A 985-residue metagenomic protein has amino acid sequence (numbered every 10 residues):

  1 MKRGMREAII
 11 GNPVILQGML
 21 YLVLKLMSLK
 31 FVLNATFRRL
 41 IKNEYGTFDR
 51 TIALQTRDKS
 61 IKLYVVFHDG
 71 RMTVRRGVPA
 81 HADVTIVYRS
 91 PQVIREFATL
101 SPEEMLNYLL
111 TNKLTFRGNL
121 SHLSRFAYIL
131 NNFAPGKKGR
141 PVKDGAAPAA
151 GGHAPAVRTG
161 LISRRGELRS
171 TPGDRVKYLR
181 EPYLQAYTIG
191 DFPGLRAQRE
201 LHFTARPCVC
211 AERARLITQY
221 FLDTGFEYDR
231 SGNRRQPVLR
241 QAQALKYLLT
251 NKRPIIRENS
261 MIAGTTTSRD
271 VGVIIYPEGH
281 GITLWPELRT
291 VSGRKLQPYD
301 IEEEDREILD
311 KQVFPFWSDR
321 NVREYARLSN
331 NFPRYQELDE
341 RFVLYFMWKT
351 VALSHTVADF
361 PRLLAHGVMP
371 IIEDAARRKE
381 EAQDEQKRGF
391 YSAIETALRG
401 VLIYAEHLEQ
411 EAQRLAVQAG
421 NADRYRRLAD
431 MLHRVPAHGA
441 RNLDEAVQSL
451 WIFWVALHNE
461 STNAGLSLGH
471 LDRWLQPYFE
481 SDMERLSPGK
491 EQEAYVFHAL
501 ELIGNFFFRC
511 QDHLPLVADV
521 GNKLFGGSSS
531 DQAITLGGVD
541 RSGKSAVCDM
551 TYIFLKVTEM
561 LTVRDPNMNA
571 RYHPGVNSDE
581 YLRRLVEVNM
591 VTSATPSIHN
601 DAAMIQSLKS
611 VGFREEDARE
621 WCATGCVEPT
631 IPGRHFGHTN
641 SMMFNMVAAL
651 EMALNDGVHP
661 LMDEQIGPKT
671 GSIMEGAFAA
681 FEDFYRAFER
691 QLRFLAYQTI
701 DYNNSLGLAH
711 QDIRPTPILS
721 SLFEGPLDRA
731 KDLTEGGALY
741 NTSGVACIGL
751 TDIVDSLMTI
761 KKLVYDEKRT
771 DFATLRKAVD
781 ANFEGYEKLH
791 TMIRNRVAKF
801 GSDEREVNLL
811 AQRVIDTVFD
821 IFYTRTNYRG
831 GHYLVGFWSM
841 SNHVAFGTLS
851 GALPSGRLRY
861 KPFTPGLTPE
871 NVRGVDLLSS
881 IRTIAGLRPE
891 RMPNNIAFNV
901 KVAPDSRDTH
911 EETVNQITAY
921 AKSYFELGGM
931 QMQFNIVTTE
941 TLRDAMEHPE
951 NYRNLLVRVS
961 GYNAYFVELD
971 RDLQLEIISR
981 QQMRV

Functional and structural regions predicted by a protein language model:
M1-R158: Feature captures hydrophobic
G77, S124, K138, V417 (+3 more regions): Short linear functional motifs in flexible/disordered or boundary regions
T99, T111, Q418-G420, E484-R485 (+1 more regions): Charged, alpha-helical scaffolding/interaction elements associated with membrane systems
L106, E406, D472-R473: Amphipathic alpha-helical repeat elements characteristic of tetratricopeptide repeat
G160-I394, D423-V985: Conserved catalytic cores of very large enzyme subunits
S392-I403: Extended non-globular scaffold/tether segments
I403, H407-Q410, R414: Extended, non-transmembrane alpha-helical coiled-coils
A412-Y425: Short, Lys/Glu-rich amphipathic helical modules
